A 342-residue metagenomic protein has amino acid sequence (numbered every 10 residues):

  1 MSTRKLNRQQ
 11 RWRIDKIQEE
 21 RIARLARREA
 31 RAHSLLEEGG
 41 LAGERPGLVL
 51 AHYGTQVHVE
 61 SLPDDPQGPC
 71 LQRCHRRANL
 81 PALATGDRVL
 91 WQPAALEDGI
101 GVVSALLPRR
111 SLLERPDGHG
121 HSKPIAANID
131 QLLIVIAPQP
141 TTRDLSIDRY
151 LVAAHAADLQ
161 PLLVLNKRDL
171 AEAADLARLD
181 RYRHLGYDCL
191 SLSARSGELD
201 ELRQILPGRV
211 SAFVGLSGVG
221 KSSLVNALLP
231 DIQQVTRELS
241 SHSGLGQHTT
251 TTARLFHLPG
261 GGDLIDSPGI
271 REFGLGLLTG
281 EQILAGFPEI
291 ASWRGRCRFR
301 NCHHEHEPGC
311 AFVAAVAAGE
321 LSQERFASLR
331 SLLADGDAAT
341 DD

Functional and structural regions predicted by a protein language model:
M1-H155: C-terminal effector/interaction modules appended to NTPase cores
S2-I17, G43, Q72, P81-A95 (+5 more regions): Helix-rich effector regions associated with P-loop NTPase G domains
D87, L145-V152, L176-D180, H184 (+5 more regions): Solvent-exposed alpha-helical segments within well-ordered globular domains of core cellular machineries
T142, A171, E198, R271-G274: Catalytic P-loop NTPase motifs of RecA-like helicase/translocase cores
A153-L159, Y182-H184, S292: Arginine/glycine-rich "motif VI" loop of SF2 helicases in the C-terminal RecA-like domain
Q160, K167-V219: Canonical P-loop GTPase G-domain recognition
S211-F213, G218, S222-N226, R254-L255 (+1 more regions): Conserved active-site beta-strand-loop modules that form the wall/rim of enzyme catalytic pockets and either contain
K221-R237: A conserved segment at the C-terminal end of the G1
